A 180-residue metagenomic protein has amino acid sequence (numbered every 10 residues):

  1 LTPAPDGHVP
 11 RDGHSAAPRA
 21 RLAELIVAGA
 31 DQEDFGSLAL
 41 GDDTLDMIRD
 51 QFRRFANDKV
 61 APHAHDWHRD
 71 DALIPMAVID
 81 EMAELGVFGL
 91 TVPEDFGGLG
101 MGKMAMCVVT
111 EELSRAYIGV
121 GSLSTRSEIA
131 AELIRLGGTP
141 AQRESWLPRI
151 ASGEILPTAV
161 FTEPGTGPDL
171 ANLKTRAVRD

Functional and structural regions predicted by a protein language model:
L1-F52: Intrinsic disorder at enzyme termini
L1-P3, G13-H14, P18, A23 (+2 more regions): Glycine-rich flavin
